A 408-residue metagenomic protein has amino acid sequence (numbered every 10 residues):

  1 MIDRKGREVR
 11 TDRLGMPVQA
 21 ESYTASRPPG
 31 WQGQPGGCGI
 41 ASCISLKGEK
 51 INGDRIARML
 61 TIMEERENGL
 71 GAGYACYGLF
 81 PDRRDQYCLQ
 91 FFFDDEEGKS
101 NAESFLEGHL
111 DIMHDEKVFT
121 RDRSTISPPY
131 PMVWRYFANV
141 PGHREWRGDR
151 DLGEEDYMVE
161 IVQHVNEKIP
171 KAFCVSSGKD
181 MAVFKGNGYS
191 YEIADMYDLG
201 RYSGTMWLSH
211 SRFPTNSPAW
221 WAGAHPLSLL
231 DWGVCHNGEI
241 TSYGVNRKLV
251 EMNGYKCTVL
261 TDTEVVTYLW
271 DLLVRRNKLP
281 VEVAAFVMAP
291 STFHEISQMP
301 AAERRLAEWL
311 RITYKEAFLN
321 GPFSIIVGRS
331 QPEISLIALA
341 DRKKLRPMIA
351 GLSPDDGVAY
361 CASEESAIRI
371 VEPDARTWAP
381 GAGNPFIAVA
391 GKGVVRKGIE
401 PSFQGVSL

Functional and structural regions predicted by a protein language model:
I2-L408: Conserved short alpha-helical segments that host acidic/polar catalytic motifs at enzyme active sites
